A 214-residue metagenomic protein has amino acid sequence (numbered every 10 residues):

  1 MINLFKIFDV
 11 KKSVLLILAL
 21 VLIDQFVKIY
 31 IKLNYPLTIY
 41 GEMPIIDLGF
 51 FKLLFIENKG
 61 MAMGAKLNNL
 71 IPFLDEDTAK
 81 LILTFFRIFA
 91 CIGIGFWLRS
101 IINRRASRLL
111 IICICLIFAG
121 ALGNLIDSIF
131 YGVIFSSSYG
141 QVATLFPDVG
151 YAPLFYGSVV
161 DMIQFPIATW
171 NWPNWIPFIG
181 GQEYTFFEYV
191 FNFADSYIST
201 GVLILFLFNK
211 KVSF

Functional and structural regions predicted by a protein language model:
M1-F214: Alpha-helical transmembrane bundles and membrane-interface segments of multipass inner-membrane proteins
